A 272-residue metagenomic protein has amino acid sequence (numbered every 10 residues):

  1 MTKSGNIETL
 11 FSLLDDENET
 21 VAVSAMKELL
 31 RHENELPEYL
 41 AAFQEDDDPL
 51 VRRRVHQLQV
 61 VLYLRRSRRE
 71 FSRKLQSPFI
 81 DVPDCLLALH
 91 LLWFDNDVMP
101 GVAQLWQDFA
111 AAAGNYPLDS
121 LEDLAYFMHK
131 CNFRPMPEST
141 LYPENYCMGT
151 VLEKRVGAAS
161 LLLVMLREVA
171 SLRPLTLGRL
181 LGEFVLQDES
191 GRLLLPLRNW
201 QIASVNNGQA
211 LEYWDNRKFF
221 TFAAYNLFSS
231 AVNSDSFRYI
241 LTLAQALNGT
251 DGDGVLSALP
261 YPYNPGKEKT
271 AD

Functional and structural regions predicted by a protein language model:
T2-D272: A structural boundary/capping signal
